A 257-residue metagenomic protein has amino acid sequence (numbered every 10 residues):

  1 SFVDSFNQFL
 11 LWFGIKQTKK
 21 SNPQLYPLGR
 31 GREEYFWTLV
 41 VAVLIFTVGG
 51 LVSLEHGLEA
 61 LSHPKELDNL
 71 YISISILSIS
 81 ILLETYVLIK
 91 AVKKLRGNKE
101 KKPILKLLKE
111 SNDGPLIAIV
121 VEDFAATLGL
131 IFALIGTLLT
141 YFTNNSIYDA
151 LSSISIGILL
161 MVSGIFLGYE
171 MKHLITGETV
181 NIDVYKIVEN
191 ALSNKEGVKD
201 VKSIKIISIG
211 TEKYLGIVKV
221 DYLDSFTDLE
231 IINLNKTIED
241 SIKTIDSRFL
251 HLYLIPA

Functional and structural regions predicted by a protein language model:
S1-F6: Loop-to-helix transition at the N-terminal end of transmembrane alpha-helices
L10, E33-A257: Alpha-helical transmembrane segments and adjacent TM-loop junctions that form the membrane-embedded core of multi-pass
I15-E33, H63: Aspartate-rich (DDxxD/NDxxD/DxxxD) Mg2+/diphosphate-binding motifs and their adjoining helix-loop segments
